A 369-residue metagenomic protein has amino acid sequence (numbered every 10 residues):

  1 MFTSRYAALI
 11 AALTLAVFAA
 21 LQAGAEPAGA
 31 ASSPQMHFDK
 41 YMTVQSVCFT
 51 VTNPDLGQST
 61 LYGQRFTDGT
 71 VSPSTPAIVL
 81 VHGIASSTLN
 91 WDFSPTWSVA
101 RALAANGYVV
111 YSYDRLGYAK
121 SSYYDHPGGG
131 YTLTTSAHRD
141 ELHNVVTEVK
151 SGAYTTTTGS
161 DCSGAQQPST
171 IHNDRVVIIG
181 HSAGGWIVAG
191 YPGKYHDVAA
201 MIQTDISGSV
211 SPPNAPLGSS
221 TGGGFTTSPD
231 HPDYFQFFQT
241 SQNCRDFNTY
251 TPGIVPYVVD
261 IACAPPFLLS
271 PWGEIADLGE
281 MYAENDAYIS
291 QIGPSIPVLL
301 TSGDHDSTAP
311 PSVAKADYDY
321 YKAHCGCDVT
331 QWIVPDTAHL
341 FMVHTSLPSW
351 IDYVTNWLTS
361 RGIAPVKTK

Functional and structural regions predicted by a protein language model:
S33-P73: N-terminal cap/lid segment of alpha/beta-hydrolase-fold proteins
V71-S112: Short, surface-exposed "cap/lid" segments of acyl-processing enzymes
D114-T132, T156, H339-L340: Glycine-rich "HGGG/HGxG" loop immediately N-terminal to the catalytic nucleophile of the alpha/beta-hydrolase
Y131-T170: Alpha/beta-hydrolase active-site loop
G185-Y195: Short glycine-enriched nucleophile-adjacent loop and the immediately C-terminal alpha-helix near the catalytic center
A215-P311: Alpha/beta-hydrolase
S307-A316, M342: Conserved alpha/beta-hydrolase "acid-adjacent" motif
T337-L347: Catalytic histidine-centered segment of alpha/beta-hydrolase-like enzymes
